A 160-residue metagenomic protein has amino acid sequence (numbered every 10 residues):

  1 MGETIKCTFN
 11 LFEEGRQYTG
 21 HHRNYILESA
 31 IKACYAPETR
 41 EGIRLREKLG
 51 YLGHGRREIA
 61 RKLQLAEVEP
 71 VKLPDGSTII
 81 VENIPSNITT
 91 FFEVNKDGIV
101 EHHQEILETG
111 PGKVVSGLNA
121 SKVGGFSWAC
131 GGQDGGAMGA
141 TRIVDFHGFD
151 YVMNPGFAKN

Functional and structural regions predicted by a protein language model:
M1-N160: Signature of dsDNA virion morphogenesis modules
